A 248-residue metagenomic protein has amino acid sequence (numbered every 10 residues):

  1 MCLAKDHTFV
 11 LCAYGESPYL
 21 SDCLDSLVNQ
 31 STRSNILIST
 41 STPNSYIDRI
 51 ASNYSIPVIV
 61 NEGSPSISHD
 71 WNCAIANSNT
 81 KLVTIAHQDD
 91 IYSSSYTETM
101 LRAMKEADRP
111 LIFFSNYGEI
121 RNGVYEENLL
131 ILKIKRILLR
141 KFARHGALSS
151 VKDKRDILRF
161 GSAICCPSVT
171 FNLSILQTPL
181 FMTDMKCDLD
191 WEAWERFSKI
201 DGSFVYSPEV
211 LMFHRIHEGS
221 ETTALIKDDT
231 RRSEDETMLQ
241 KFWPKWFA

Functional and structural regions predicted by a protein language model:
D25-S34: Short, acidic, metal-binding catalytic loop of nucleotide-sugar glycosyltransferases
E62-S78: Glycine-rich, basic loop-to-helix element that forms the pyrophosphate-binding segment of sugar-nucleotide handling
V83: Short aromatic/hydrophobic "clamp" motif used to bind/position activated sugar donors
S95-K135: Conserved donor NDP-sugar-binding/catalytic core segment of glycosyltransferases
N116, V205-L211: Catalytic beta-strand/loop signature of glycosyltransferases that borders the donor
I137-F171: A recurrent flexible, glycine/aromatic-enriched loop bordering the glycosyltransferase active site that acts as
K186-A193: Acidic donor-binding loop at a coil-to-helix junction in glycosyltransferase catalytic cores that engages
V210, H214-H217, T223-A248: Catalytic core of nucleotide-sugar-dependent glycosyltransferases
